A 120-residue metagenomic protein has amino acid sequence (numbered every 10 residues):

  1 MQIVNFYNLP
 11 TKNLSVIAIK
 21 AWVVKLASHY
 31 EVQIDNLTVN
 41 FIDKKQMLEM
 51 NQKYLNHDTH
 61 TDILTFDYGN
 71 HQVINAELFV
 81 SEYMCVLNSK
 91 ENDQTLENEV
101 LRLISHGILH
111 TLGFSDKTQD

Functional and structural regions predicted by a protein language model:
M1-L101, L109-D120: An acidic/histidine-cluster motif and surrounding catalytic segment that typifies divalent-metal-assisted enzyme active
